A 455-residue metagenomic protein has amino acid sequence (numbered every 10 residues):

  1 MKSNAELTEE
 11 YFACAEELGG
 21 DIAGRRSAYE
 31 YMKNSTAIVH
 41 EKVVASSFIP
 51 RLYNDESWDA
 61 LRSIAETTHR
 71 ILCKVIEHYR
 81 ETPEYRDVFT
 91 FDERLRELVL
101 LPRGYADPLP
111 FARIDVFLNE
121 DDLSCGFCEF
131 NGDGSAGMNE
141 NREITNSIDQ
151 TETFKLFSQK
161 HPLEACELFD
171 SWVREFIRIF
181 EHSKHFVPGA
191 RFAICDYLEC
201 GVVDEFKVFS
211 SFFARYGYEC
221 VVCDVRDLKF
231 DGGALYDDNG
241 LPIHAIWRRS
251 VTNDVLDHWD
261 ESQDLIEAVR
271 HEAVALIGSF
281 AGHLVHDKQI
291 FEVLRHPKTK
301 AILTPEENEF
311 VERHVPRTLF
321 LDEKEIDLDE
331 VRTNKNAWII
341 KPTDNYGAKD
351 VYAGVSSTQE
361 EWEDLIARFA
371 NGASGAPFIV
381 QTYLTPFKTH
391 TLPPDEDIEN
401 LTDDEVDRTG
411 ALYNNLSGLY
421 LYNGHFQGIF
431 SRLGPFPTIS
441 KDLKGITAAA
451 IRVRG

Functional and structural regions predicted by a protein language model:
M1-G455: Preference for protein termini
